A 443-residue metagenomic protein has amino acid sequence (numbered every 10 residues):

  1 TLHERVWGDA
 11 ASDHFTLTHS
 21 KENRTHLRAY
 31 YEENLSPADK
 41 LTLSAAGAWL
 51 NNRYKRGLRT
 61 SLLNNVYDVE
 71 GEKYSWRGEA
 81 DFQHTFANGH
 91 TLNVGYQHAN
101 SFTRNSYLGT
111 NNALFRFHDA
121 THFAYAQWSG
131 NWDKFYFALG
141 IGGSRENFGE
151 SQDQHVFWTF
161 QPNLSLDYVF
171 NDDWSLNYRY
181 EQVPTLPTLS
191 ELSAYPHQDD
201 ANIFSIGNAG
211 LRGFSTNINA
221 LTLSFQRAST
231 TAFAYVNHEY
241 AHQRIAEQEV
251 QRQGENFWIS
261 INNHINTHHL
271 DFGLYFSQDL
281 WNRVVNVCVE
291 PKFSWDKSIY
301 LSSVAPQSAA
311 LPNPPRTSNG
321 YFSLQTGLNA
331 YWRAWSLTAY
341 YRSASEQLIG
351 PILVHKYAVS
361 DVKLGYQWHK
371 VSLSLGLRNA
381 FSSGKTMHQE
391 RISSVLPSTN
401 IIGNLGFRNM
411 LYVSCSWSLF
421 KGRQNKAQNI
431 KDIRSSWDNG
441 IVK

Functional and structural regions predicted by a protein language model:
T1-E4, A11-D153, V169, A234-H238 (+1 more regions): Face-selective signature of the C-terminal outer-membrane beta-barrel domain
T1-H14, L27, R53-L62, R104-A113 (+10 more regions): Outer-membrane beta-barrel translocator domains and adjoining extracellular loop/strand segments of Gram-negative
R24-H26, V66-E79, F117, F123 (+5 more regions): Outer membrane beta-barrel strand-and-loop segments of large Gram-negative receptors, especially TonB-dependent
E33, G47-R53, H98-R104, G130-K134 (+12 more regions): Transmembrane beta-strands of outer-membrane beta-barrel pores
E33-P37, F82-N88, S129-Y136, F160 (+8 more regions): Outer-membrane beta-barrel strand-turn architecture
H155, D172-W174, P184-F233, Y240 (+3 more regions): Outer-membrane beta-barrel signature, preferentially recognizing the C-terminal barrel domain of Gram-negative
P291-Y300, S318-Q367, R378-I392, L396-T399: C-terminal beta-barrel architecture of Gram-negative outer-membrane proteins
Q367-K443: C-terminal beta-signal and adjacent terminal beta-strands/loops of Gram-negative outer-membrane beta-barrel proteins
